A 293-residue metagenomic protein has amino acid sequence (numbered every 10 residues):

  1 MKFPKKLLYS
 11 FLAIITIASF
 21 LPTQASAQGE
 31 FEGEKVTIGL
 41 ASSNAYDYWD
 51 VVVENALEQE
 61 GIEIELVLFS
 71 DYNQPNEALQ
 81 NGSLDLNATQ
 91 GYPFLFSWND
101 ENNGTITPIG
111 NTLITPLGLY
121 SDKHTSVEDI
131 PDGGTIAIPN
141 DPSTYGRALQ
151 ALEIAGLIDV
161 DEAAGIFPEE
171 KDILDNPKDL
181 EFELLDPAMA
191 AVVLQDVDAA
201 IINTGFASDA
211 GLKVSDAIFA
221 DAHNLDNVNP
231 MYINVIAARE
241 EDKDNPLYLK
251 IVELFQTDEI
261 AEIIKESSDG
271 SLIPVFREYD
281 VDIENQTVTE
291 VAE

Functional and structural regions predicted by a protein language model:
A25-T37, E58, E63, V127-G133 (+1 more regions): Immediate post-signal peptide segment of exported/extracytoplasmic ligand-binding proteins
K35, G39-E65, Q74: Short, polar/charged alpha-helical segment
S42-S43, S70-Y72, G82-F96, D186-P187 (+2 more regions): Beta->alpha turn/N-cap motifs
L66-E77, A164-V192: Short helix-initiation/N-cap motifs at beta->coil->alpha
S97-I109, D122-H124, D196, I201 (+1 more regions): Ligand-binding "clamshell"
I109-I158: A conserved helix-loop-strand patch within extracytoplasmic ligand-binding domains of the periplasmic binding
P116-V127, M231-N245: A bilobed periplasmic-binding-protein/Venus flytrap-type ligand-binding module shared by bacterial periplasmic
Y145-E153, E253-F276: Periplasmic-binding protein-like
